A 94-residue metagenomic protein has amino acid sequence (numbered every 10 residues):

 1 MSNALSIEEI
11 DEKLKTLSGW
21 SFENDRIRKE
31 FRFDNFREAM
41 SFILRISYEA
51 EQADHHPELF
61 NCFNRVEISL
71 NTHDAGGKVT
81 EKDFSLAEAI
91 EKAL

Functional and structural regions predicted by a protein language model:
M1-D34: N-terminal first-folded block
F22, S47-P57: Short arginine-rich
I27, N64-V66: A generic structural signal for short beta-strands and their flanking turns/coil linkers
D34-F36, H73: Generic structural motif
R37-L44: Short amphipathic alpha-helices within nucleic acid-binding modules
L44-R45, E88: Solvent-exposed alpha-helix faces
E58-C62: Amphipathic, hydrophobic secondary-structure cores in small proteins
E67-A93: C-terminal structural segments of small proteins and small subunits
